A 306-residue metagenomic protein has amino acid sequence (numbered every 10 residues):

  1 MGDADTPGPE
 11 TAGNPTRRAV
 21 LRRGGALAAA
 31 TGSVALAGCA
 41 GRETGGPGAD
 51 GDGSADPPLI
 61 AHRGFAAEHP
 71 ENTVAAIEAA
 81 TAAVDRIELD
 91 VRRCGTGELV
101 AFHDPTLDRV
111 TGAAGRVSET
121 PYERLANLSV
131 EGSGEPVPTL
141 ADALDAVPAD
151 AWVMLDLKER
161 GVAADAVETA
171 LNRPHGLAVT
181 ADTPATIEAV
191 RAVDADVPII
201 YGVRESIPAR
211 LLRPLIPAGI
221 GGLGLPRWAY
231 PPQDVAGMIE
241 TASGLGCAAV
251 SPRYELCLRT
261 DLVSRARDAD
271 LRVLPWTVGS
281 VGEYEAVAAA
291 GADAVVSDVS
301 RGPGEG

Functional and structural regions predicted by a protein language model:
M1-A55, L215-G221, P231-D234: Haloarchaeal acidic low-complexity proteome signature biased toward cell-envelope/secretome components but also
G2-D3, L59-A83: N-terminal binding-site loop/beta-alpha segment at the start of enzyme catalytic domains that lines or forms
D52-D56, D85, V91-P148, Y201-V203 (+1 more regions): An active-site metal/cofactor-coordinating segment within enzyme catalytic domains
T73, P136, L140, A163 (+1 more regions): Aromatic/hydrophobic pocket-lining residues that form the small-molecule binding cavity in soluble enzyme cores
A76-R93, A242-G244, A249: Catalytic domains of carbohydrate-active enzymes, especially glycoside hydrolases
T81-A83, L99, A114, E119 (+3 more regions): Alpha-helix termination/capping residues and helix-transition junctions
V147, L157-G306: Short loop-to-alpha-helix "cap/lid" segments that border enzyme active sites across diverse enzyme classes
